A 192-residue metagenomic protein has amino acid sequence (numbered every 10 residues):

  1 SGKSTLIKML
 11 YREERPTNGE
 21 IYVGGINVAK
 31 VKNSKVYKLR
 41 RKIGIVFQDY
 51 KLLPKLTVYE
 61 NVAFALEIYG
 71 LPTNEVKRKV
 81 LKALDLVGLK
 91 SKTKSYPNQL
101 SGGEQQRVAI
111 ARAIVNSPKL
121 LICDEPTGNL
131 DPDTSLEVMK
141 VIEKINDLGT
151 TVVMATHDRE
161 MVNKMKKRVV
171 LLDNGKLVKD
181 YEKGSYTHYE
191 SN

Functional and structural regions predicted by a protein language model:
Y11: Helix-to-loop junction immediately C-terminal to a conserved catalytic motif
G19-N27, L39: Conserved ABC transporter NBD signature motif
L56-F64: Short coil-to-helix segment of the ABC ATPase nucleotide-binding domain corresponding to the Q-loop/switch region
Y96-L100, E104-Q106: Conserved ABC ATPase signature
I110: Hydrophobic anchor residue at the start of the ABC signature
V115-K119: A short, proline-enriched helix->beta-strand linker immediately N-terminal to the Walker B motif in ABC-type P-loop
L121-D124: Catalytic Walker B motif of ABC-type/P-loop ATPase nucleotide-binding domains
